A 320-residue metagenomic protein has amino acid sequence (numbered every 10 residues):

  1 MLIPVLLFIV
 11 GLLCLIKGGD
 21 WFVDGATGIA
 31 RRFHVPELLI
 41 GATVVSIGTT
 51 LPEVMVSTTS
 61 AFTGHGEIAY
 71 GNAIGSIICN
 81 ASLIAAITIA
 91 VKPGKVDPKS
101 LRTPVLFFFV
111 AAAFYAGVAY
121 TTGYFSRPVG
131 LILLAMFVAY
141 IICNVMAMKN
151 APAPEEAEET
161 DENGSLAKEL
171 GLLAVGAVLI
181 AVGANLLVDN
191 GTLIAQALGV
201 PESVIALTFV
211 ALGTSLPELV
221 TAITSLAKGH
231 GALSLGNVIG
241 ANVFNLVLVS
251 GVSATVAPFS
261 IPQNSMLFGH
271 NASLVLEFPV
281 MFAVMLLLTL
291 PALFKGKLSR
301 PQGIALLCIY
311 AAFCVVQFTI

Functional and structural regions predicted by a protein language model:
M1-I320: Hydrophobic alpha-helical segments, chiefly the membrane-spanning helices and signal/signal-anchor peptides
